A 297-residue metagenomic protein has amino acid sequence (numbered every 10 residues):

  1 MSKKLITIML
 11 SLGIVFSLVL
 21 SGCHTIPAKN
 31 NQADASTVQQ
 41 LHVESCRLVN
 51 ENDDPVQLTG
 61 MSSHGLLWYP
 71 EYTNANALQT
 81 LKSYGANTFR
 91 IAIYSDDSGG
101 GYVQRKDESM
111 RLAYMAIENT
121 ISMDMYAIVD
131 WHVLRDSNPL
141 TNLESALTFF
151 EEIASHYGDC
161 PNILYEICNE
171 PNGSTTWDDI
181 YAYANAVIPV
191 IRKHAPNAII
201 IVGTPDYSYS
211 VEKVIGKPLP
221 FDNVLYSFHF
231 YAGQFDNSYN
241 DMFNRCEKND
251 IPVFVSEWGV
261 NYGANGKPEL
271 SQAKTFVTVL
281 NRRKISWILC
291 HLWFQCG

Functional and structural regions predicted by a protein language model:
M1-M9: Bacterial N-terminal signal peptides that target proteins for export
L20-G22: C-terminal motif of bacterial Sec signal peptides marking the signal peptidase cleavage site
H24-T88, V103-Q104: N-terminal carbohydrate-binding accessory modules
Q40, G65, P70, N87 (+5 more regions): Extracellular glycoside hydrolase catalytic/binding regions
S62, I93-S95, W131-V133, N169 (+1 more regions): A mature extracytoplasmic/lumenal domain signature
N74-D136, L143-T148, E152, I188-H194 (+1 more regions): Aromatic-lined substrate-binding rim segments of carbohydrate-active enzymes
D97-S98, D136-S137, Y262-G263, C296-G297: Short secondary-structure capping/turn micro-motifs that flank functional sites
